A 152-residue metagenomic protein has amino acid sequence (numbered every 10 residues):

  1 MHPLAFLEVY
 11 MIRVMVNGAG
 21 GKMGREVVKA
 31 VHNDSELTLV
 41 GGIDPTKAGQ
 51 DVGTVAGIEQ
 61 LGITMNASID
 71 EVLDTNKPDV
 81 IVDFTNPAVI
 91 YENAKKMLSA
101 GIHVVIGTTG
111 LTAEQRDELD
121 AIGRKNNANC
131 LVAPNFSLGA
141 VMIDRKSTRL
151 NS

Functional and structural regions predicted by a protein language model:
M1-Y10: Short, Lys/Arg-enriched N-terminal segments with co-localized hydrophobic residues within the first ~10-30 amino acids
V14-G18: Conserved N-terminal Rossmann-fold NAD(P)-binding element of oxidoreductases
G20, G24-V28: N-terminal Rossmann NAD(P)H-binding glycine-rich loop of SDR-like oxidoreductase domains
N33-I58: NAD(P)-binding Rossmann-fold cofactor-contacting core
D70-E71, N76-S99, G110-Q115: Beta-loop-alpha module in the N-terminal Rossmann-like domain of NAD(P)-dependent dehydrogenases, especially those
K95, S99, T108-V132, V141 (+1 more regions): Rossmann-fold NAD(P)-binding glycine/threonine-rich loop
H103-V105: A short hydrophobic/small-residue beta-strand
T148-S152: Conserved small/polar residues in nucleotide/adenosyl-binding loops
